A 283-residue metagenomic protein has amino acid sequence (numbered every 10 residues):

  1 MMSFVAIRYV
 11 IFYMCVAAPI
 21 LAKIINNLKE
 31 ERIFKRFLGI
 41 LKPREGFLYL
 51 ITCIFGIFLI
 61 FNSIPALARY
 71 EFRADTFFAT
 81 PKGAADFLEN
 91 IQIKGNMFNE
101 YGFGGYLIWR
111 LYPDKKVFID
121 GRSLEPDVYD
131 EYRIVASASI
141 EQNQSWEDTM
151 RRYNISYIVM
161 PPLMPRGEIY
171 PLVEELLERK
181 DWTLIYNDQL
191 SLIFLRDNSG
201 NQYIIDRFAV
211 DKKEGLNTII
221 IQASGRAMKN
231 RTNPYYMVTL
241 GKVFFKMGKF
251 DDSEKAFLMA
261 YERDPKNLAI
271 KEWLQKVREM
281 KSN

Functional and structural regions predicted by a protein language model:
M1-I7, I57-N62: Aromatic-anchored segments of alpha-helical transmembrane domains
M2-I33: Hydrophobic/aromatic-rich transmembrane helices and adjacent perimembrane loops
P19, N27-S63: Signature aromatic-anchored transmembrane alpha helix within multi-pass, membrane-resident enzymes that catalyze glycan
F34, G121-S123: Short alpha-helical "patches" and their helix-cap loops
A66-G102, Y112, K116, S123-N283: C-terminal luminal/periplasmic domains and tails of membrane-associated envelope-modifying transferases
